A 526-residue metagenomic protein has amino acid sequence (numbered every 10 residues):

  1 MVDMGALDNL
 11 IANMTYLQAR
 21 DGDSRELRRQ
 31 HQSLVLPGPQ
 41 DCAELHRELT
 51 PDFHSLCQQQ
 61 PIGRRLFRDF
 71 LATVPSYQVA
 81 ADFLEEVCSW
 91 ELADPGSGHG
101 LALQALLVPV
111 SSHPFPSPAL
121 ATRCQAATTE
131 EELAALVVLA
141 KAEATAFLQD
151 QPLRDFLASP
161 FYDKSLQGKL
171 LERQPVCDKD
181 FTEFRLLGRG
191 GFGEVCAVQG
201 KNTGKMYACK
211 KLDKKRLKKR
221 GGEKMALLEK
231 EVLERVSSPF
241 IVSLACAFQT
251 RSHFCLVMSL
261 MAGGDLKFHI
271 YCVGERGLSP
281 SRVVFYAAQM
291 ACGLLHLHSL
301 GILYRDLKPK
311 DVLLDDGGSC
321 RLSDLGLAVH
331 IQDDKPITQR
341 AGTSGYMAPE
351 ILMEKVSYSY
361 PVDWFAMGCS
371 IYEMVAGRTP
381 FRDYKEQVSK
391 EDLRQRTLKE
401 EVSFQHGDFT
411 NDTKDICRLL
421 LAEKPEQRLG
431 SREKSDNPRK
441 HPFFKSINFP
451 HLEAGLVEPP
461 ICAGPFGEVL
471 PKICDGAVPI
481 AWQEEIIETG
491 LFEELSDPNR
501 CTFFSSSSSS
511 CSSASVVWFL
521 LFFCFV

Functional and structural regions predicted by a protein language model:
F184-V195: Protein kinase glycine-rich loop
E194-R216: Glycine-rich ATP phosphate-binding loop
K211-V236: Conserved N-lobe beta3->alphaC-helix segment of eukaryotic protein kinase catalytic domains
C246-A247: A short, aromatic-enriched beta-strand patch in the conserved N-lobe beta-sheet of the protein kinase catalytic domain
Y286-A287: Activation segment signature within eukaryotic-like protein kinase domains
S431-W518: C-terminal regulatory tails of eukaryotic serine/threonine kinases
